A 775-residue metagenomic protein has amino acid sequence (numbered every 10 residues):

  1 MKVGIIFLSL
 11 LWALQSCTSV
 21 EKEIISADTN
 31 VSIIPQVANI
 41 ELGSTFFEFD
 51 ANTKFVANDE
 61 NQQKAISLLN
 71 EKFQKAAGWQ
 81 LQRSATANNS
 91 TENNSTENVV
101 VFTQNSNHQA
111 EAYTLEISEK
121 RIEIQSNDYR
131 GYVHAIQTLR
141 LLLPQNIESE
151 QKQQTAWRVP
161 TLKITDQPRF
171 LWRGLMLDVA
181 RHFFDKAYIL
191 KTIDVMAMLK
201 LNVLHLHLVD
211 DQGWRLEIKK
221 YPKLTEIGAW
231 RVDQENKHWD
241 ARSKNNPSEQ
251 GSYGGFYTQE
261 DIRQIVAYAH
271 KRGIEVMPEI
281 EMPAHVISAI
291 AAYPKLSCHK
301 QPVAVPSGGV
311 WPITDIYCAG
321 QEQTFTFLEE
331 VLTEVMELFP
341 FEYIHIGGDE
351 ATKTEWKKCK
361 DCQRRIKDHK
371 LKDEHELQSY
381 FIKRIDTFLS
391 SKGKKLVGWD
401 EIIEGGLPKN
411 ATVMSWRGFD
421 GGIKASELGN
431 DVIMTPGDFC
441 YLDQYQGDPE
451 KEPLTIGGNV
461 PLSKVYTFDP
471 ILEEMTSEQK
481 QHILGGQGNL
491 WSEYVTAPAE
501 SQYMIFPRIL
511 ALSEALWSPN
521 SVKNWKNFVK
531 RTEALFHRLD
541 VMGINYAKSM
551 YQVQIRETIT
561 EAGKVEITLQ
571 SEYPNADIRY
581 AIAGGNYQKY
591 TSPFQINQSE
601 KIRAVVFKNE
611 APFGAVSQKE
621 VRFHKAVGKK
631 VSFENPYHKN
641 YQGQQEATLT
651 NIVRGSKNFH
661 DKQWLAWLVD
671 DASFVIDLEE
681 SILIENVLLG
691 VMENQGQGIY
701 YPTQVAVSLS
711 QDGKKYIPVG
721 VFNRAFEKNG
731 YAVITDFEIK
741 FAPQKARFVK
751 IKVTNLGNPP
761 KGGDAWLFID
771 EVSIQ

Functional and structural regions predicted by a protein language model:
M1-T29: Bacterial Sec-dependent N-terminal signal peptides
T18-F170, E500, L516-K526, A534-R538 (+1 more regions): Contiguous, structured surface segment used for ligand recognition
I34, N39, V56, P519 (+4 more regions): Short, compositionally stereotyped local motifs that mark structural "simplifiers"
H108-D315, A319-F325, E330-Y343, R384 (+2 more regions): Feature activates predominantly on carbohydrate-active enzymes
D128, V606-E610, N755-G757: Surface-exposed loop/turn motifs at beta-strand-loop junctions within extracellular Ig-like and Fibronectin type III
S307-G308, I313-K409, W416-I423: Active-site neighborhood of glycoside hydrolase catalytic domains
L396-E401, G406-A411, R417-E566: Flexible, acidic glycine-rich loops studded with aromatic residues
K657-G720, R724, V733-Q775: Aromatic, loop-rich ligand-recognition surfaces of beta-strand-rich domains
